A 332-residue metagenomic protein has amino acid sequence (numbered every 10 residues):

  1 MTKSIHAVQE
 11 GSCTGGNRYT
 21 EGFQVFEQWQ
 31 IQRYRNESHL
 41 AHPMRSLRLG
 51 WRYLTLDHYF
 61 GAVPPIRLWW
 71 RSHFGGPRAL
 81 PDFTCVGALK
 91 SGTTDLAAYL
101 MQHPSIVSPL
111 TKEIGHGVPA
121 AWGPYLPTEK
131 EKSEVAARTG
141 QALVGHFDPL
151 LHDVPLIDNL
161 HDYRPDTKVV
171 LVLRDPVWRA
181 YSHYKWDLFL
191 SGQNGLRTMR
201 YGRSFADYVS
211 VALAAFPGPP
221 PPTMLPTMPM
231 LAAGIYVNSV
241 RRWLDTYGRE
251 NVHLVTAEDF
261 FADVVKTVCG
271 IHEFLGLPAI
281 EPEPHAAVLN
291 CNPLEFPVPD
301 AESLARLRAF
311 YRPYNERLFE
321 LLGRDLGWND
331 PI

Functional and structural regions predicted by a protein language model:
T2-L151, Y163, T167, R179-V209 (+1 more regions): PAPS-dependent sulfotransferase catalytic core
G11-G22, E27, P229, R241-R317 (+1 more regions): The conserved 3'-phosphoadenosine-5'-phosphosulfate
W70-S72, E131-K132, P155-D158, V240-R241 (+1 more regions): A generic local structural motif
R78-A79, V86-L89, P149-D153, M228-Y236 (+3 more regions): Aromatic-acidic/polar surface patches that form glycan- and anion
Q102-I106, I114, P155-E283: PAPS-dependent sulfotransferase catalytic domain
E129, Y163, L275, L321-L322: Residues at alpha-helix termini
A142-P149, P217-A232, V298-S303: Surface-exposed cleft-lining segments at the edges of enzyme active sites
F147-N159, L318: Extended catalytic core of nucleotide-activated donor transferases of GT-like folds
